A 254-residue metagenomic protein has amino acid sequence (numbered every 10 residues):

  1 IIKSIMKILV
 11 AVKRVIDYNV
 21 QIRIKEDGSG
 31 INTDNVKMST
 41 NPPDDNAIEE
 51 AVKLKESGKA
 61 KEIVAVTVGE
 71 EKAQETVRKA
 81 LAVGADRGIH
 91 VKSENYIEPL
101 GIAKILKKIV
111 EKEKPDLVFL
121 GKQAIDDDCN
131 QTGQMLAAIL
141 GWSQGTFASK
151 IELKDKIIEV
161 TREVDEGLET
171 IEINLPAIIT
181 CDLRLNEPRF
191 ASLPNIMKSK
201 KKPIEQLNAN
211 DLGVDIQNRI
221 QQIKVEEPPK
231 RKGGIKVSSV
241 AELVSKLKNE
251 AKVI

Functional and structural regions predicted by a protein language model:
I2-I254: N-terminal glycine-rich FAD/FM-binding segment characteristic of electron-transfer flavoproteins
